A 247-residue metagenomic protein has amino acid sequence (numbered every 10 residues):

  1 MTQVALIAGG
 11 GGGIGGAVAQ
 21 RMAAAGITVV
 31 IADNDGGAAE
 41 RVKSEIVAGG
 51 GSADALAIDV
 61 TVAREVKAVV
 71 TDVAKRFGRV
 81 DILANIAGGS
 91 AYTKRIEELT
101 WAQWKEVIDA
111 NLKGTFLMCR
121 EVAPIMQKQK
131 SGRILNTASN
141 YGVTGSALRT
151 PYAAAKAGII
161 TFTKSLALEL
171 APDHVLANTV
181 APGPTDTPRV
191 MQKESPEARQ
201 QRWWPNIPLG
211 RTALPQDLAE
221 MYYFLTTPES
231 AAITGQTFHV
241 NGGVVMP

Functional and structural regions predicted by a protein language model:
T2-V30: Canonical Rossmann dinucleotide-binding motif of NAD(H)/NADP(H)-dependent dehydrogenases/reductases, specifically
S90-T93, T144, L209, Y223 (+1 more regions): Short C-terminal tail/terminal secondary-structure segment of NAD(P)H-dependent dehydrogenase/reductase domains
K94-I96, T100-I108, R199, W203: Substrate-binding pocket helix/loop in short-chain dehydrogenase/reductase
C119, A155, T163: Active-site helix of classical SDR
P124, L168-P172, A231: Alpha-helical segment proximal to the catalytic Tyr-Lys
S139: Residue(s) in the substrate-gating loop at a strand-loop-helix junction that position the organic substrate next
P172, P184-I207: A glycine/serine/threonine-rich, flexible loop-to-helix segment that serves as the NAD(P) cofactor-binding "lid"
